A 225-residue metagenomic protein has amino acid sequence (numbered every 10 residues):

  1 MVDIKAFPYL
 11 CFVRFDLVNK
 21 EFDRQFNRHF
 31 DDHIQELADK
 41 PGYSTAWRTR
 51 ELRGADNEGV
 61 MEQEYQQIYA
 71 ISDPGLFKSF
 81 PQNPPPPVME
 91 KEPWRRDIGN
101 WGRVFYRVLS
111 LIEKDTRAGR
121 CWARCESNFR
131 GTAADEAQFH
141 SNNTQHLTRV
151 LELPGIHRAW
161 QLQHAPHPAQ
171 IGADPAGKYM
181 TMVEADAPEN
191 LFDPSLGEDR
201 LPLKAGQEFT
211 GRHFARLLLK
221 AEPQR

Functional and structural regions predicted by a protein language model:
M1-R225: Macromolecular interaction modules
